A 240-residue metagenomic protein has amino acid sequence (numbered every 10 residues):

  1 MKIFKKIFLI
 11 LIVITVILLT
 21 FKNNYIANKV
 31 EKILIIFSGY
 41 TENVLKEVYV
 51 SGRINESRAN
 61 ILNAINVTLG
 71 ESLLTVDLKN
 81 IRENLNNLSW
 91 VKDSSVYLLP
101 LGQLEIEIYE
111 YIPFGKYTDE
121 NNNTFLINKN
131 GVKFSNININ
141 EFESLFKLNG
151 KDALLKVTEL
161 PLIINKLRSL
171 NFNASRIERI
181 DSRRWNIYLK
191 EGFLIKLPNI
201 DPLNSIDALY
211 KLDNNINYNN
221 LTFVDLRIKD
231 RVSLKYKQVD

Functional and structural regions predicted by a protein language model:
M1-Y49, I54-L88, K92-D240: Charged, solvent-exposed interaction patches on well-folded alpha/beta domains that mediate macromolecular contacts
